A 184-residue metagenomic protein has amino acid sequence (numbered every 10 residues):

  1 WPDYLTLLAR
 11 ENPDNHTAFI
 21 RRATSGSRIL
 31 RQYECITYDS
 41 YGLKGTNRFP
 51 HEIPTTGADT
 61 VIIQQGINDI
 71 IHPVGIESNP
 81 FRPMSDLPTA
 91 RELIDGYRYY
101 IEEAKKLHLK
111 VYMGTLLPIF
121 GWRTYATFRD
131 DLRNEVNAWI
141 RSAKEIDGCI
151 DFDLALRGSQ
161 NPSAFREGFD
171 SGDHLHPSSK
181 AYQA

Functional and structural regions predicted by a protein language model:
W1-R98, W122-Y125: Conserved SGNH/GDSL esterase-like catalytic core that processes O-acyl groups on lipids and polysaccharides
N12-D14, K106, A143-K144: Short, well-ordered coil/turn elements that cap or connect secondary structure elements
H16-A23, D59-Q65, L109-T115, G148-D151 (+1 more regions): Structural recognition of the beta-strand scaffold that forms the well-ordered cores of secreted hydrolase catalytic
T37, I71, L116-A184: Catalytic His-Asp segment of secreted/periplasmic serine-dependent ester chemistry enzymes
T55, K105-K106: Glycine-rich phosphate/diphosphate-binding loops that line cofactor/substrate pockets in enzymes
T89, L107-L109: Charged, glycine-enriched surface loops/patches that mediate electrostatic binding to polyanionic ligands
Y97-K105: Surface-exposed amphipathic alpha-helices with a cationic face
